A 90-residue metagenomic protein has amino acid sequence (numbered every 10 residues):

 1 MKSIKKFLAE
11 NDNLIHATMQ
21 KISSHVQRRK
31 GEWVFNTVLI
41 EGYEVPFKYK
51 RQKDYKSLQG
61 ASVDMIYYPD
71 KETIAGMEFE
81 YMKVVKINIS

Functional and structural regions predicted by a protein language model:
K2-E32, K86-S90: Structural detector for short beta-strands of small beta-barrel domains
R29-E44: Short, basic/aromatic beta-hairpin or loop at an interaction surface
V34-N36, Q59-V63, E78-K83: A generic structural signal for short beta-strands and their flanking turns/coil linkers
I40, Y49-R51, Y67: Residue-level recognition of conserved beta-strand positions in structured domain cores
Y43-E44, V63-D70: Generic short beta-strand segments
V45-Y49, K53-Y55, K71: Histidine- and aromatic-rich ligand-binding microenvironments
R51-M65: Short nucleic-acid-contacting surface segments enriched for D/E, G, S/T with interspersed K/R
Y68-S90: OB-fold/S1-family single-stranded nucleic acid-binding modules
